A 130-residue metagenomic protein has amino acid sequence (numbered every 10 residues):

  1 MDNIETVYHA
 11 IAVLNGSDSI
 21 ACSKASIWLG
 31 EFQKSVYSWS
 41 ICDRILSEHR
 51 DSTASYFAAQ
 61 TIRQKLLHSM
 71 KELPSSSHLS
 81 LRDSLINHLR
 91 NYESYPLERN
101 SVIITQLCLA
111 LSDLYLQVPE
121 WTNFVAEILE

Functional and structural regions predicted by a protein language model:
M1-L129: Alpha-helical solenoid scaffolds in large eukaryotic transport, assembly, and signaling factors
